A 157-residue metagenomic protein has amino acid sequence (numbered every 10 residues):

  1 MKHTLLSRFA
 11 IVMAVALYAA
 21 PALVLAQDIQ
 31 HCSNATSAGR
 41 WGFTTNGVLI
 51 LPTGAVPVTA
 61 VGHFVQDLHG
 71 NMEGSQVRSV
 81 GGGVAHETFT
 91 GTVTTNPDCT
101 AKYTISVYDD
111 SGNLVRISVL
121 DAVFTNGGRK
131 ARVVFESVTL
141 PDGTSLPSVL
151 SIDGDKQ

Functional and structural regions predicted by a protein language model:
M1-V12: Bacterial N-terminal signal peptides that target proteins for export
T4, A20-L23: A short linear-motif detector with a strong N-terminal bias
L5, L17, F43-T45: Hydrophobic alpha-helical context, especially transmembrane and signal-peptide helices
A10-P21: Bacterial N-terminal signal peptides
L23-Q157: Mature soluble binding/inhibitory domains
